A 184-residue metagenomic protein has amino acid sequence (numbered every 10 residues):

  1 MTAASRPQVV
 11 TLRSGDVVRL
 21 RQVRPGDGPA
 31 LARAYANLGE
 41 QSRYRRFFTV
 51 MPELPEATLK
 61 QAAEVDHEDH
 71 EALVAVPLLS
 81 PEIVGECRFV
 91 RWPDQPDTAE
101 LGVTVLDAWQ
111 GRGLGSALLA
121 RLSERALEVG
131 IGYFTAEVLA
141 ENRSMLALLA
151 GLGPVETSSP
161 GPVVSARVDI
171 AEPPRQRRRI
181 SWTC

Functional and structural regions predicted by a protein language model:
M1-C184: Long, contiguous binding/interaction regions
